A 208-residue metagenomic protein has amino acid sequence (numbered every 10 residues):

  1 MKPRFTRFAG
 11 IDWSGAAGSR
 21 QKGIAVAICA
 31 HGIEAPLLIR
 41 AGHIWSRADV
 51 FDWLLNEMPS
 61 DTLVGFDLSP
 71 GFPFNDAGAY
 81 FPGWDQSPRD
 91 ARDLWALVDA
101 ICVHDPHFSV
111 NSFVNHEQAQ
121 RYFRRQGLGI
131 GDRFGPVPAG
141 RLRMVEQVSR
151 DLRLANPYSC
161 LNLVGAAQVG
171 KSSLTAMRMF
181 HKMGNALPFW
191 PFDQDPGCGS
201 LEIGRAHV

Functional and structural regions predicted by a protein language model:
K2-A9, W13-R205: RNase H-like (RuvC/DEDD) metal-dependent nuclease/polynucleotide-processing core
